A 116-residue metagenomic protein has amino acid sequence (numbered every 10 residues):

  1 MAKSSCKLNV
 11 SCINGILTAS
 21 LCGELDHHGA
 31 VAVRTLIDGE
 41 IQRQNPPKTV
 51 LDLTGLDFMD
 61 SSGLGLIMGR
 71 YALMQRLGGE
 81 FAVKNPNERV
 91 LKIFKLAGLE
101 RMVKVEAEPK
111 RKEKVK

Functional and structural regions predicted by a protein language model:
M1-G55, A72-K116: STAS-like cytosolic regulatory interaction modules
M59: Conserved TIR/SEFIR loop-to-helix hotspot centered on a Trp-containing motif with a nearby acidic residue
I67-Y71: Histidine-anchored nucleotide/phosphate-binding helix
